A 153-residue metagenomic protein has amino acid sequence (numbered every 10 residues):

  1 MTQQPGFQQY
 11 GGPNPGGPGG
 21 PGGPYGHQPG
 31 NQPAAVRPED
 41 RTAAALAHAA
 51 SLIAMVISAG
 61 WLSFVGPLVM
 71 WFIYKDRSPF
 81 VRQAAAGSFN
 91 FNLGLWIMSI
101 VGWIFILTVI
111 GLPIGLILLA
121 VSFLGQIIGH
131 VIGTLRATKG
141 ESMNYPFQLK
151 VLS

Functional and structural regions predicted by a protein language model:
M1-P38: Intrinsically disordered, low-complexity Pro/Gly-rich regions
P33, A50, S78-N92: Membrane interfacial helix-start motif at the N-side
P38-T42, A86: N-terminal export and membrane-targeting signals
A45-V65, N90-H130: Hydrophobic alpha-helical transmembrane segments in multi-pass membrane proteins
L62-R82, L118-K139: Membrane-cytosol interface at the C-terminal ends of transmembrane alpha helices in small multi-pass membrane proteins
A86-G102, S142-S153: Interfacial aromatic "cap" segments that immediately flank transmembrane helices in multipass membrane proteins
I106, I110, G133-M143: Perimembrane helix-loop junctions in membrane proteins
